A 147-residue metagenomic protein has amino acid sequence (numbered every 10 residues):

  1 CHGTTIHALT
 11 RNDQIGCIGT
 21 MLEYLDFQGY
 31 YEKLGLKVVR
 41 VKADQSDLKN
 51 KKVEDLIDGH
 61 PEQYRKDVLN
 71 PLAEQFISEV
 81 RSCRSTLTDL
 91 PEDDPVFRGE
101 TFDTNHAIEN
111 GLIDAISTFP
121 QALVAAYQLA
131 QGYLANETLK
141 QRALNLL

Functional and structural regions predicted by a protein language model:
H2-L147: N-terminal organellar transit peptides
